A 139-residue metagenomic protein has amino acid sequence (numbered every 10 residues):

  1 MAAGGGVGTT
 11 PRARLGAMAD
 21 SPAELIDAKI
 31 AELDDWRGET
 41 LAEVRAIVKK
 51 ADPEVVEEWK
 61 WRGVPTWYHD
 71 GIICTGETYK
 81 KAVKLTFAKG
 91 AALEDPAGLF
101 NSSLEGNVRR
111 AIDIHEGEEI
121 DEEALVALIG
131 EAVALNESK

Functional and structural regions predicted by a protein language model:
M1-K139: Charge-dense, helix-prone N-terminal extensions
